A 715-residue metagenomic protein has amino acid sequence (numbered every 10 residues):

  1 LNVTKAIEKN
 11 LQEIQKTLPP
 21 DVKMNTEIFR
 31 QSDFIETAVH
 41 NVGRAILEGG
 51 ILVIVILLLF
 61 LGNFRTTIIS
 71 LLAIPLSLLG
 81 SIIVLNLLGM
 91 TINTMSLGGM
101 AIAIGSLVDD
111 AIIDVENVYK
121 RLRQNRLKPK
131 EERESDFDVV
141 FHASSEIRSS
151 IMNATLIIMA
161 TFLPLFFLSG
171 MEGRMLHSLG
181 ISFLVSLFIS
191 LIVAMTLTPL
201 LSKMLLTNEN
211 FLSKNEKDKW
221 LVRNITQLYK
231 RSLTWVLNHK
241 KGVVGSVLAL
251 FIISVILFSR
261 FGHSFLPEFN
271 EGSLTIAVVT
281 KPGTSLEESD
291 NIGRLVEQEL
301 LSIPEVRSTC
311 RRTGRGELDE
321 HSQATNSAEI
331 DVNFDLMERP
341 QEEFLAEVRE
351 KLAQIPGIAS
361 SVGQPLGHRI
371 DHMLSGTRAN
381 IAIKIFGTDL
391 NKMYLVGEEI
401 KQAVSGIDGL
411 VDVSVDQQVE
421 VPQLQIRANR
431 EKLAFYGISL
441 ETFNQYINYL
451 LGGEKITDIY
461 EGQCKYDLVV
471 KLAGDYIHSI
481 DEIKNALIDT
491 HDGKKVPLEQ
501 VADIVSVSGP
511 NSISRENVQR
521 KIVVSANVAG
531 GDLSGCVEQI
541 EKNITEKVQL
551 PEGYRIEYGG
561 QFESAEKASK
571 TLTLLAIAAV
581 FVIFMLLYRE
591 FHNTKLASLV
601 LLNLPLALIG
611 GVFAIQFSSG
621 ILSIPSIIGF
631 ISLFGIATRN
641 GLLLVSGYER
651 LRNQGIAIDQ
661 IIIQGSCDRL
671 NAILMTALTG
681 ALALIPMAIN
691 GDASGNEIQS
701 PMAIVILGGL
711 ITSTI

Functional and structural regions predicted by a protein language model:
L1-I51, L58, V115, K130-E134 (+5 more regions): Extracytoplasmic/periplasmic membrane-proximal domains and adjacent transmembrane bundles of envelope biogenesis
K23-M24, I51-K120, V185, V582-D668 (+2 more regions): Hydrophobic transmembrane alpha-helices and their membrane-interface caps in long multi-pass transport proteins
I35, V39, V115, R121-N153 (+3 more regions): Helix-loop junctions and hydrophobic alpha-helical segments within the transmembrane domains of large membrane
I104-Y119, R148-F167, R174-N215, I330 (+5 more regions): Transmembrane alpha-helices and their membrane-interface boundaries in multi-pass membrane transporters and channels
K120-H142, M171, H177, T196-F251 (+7 more regions): Interfacial helix-loop-helix hairpins and adjacent transmembrane helices of multi-pass alpha-helical membrane proteins
E146-I147, N215-P267, R307, Q354-A359 (+2 more regions): Signature of alpha-helical transmembrane segments and their immediate interfacial
H263-L336, E347-E350, T388-Q423, S512: Extracytoplasmic/periplasmic
E287-T377, E431-G453, Y460: Solvent-exposed, membrane-proximal periplasmic/extracellular interface segments of envelope transport and secretion
